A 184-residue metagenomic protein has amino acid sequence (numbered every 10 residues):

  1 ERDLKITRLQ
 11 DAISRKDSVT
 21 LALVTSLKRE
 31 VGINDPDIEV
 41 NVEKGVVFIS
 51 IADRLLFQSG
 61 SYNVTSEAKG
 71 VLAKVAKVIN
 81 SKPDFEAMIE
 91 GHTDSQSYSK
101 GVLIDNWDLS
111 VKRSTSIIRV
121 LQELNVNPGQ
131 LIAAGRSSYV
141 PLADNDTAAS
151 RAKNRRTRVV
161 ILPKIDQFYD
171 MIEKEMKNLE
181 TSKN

Functional and structural regions predicted by a protein language model:
E1-N41: Extracellular/lumenal/periplasmic "stalk" regions immediately C-terminal to a signal peptide or transmembrane helix
L4, D11-S14, G32, P36 (+2 more regions): Sec-exported extracytoplasmic/periplasmic mature domains
V42-V46: Short Gly/Ser/Thr- and Asp/Glu-enriched loop/turn motifs at secondary-structure junctions
V47-D53: Short, aliphatic-rich beta-strand segments
L56-K74, V78, K82, H92-N184: Periplasmic OmpA-like peptidoglycan-binding domain that tethers envelope proteins to the cell wall
